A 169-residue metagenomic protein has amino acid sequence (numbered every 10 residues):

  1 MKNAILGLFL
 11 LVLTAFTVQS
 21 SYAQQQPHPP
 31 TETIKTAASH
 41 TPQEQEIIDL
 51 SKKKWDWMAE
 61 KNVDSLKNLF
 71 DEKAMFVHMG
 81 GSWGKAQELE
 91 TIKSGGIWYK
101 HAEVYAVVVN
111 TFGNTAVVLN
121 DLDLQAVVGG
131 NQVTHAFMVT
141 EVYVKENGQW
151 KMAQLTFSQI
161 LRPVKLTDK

Functional and structural regions predicted by a protein language model:
M1-P29: Bacterial Sec-dependent N-terminal signal peptides
Q24-N68, K73-K169: A beta-strand edge to alpha-helix "cap/lid" segment located at domain peripheries
